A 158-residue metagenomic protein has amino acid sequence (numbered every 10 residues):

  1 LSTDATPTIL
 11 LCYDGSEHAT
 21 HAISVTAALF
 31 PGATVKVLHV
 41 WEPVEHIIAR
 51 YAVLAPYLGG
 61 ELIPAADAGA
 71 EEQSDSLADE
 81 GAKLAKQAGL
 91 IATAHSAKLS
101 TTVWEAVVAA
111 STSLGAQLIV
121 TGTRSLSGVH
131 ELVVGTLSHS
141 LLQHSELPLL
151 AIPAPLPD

Functional and structural regions predicted by a protein language model:
S2-D4, A82-I119, P157-D158: Structural beta-alpha unit
S2-I63, L90-T93: Small/aliphatic-rich secondary-structure junction motif
V25, E72-G81, A106: Short, solvent-exposed amphipathic alpha-helices that sit in or adjacent to ligand/effector-binding or catalytic
A28, T112-S113, Q143: Solvent-exposed polar/charged
A52-P56, S111-S113, L137-S138: Short, hinge-like loop/turn segments at secondary-structure boundaries
L58-S76: A short acidic, glycine-rich active-site loop that binds or catalyzes chemistry on phosphate/adenosine moieties
L118-H144, A154, D158: Glycine-rich, Arg-bearing micro-motifs that act as flexible, cationic patches
